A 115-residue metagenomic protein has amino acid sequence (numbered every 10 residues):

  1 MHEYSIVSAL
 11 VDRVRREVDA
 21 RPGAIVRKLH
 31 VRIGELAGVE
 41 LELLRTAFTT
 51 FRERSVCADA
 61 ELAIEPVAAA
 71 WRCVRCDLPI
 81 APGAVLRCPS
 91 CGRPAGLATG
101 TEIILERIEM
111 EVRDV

Functional and structural regions predicted by a protein language model:
M1-A58: Long, charged N-terminal interaction/targeting segments
R32-L36, E65-A69, I108: Short loop/turn motifs enriched for small/polar and acidic residues
A58-I64, R72-P79: Short, intrinsically disordered, charge-biased short linear motifs at domain edges
V67-A68, P82-G83, G100: Flanking scaffold residues of small Cys/His-coordinated metal-binding clusters
W71, L86, I103: Cys/His-enriched microdomains
C73, C88-C91: Short cysteine-rich clusters marking metal-coordination/redox-active sites
P79-A81, A95-G96: Short functional micro-motifs and their immediate structural scaffolds
G92-V115: Short microdomains enriched in Cys/His and/or Lys/Arg
